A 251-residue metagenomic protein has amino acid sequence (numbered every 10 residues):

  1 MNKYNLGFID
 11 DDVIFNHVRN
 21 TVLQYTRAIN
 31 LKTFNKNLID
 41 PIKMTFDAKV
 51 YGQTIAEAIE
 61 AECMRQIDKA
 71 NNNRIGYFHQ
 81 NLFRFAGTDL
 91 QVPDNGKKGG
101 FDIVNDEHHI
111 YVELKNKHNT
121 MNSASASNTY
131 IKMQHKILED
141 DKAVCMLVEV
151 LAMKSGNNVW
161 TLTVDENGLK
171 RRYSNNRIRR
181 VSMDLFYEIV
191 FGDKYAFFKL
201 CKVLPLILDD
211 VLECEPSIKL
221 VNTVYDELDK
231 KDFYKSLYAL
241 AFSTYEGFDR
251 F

Functional and structural regions predicted by a protein language model:
M1-F78, S243-E246: Interdomain/boundary linker segments immediately adjacent to catalytic/signaling cores
V18-T26, L82-A86, L90-Q91, M133-D140 (+1 more regions): Hydrophobic, Leu/Ile/Phe/Ala-enriched alpha-helical segments that form helix-helix packing faces
N71-G96: Short N-terminal edge-element motif at the start of the domain
G87, F101-M121: Conserved catalytic cores of phosphodiester-cleaving nucleases, focusing on short active-site segments
G96-F101, S123-A126: Basic, glycine-/proline-tolerant helical and adjacent loop/strand elements that line or dock onto nucleic-acid
G99, D106-E107, E139-K142: Short, well-ordered loop/turn elements at secondary-structure boundaries
N116-D184: Catalytic cores of nucleic-acid endonucleases
L162-F251: Charged, structured surface patches that assemble and position nucleic-acid processing machinery
